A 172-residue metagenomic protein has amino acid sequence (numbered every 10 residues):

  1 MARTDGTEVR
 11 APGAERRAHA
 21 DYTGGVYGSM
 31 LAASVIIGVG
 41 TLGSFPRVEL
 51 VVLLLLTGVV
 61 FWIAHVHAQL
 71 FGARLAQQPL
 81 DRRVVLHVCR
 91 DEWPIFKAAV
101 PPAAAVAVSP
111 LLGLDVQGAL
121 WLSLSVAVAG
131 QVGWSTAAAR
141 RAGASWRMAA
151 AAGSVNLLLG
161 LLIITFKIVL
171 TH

Functional and structural regions predicted by a protein language model:
M1-L31: Cytosolic-side membrane-entry/anchor segment at the start of a transmembrane helix
H19-G43, L157-L158: The first (N-terminal) embedded transmembrane alpha-helix
Y27-S34, P94-V106: Core segments of transmembrane alpha-helices that mediate helix-helix packing or line hydrophobic substrate/ligand
V52-W62, Q117-A129: Structural signature of hydrophobic alpha-helical transmembrane segments
W62-A76: Membrane-water interface of transmembrane alpha-helices
P79-I95: Juxtamembrane helix-capping/reentrant segments at transmembrane boundaries
T136-L158: Interfacial loop-to-transmembrane junctions
L161-H172: Juxtamembrane boundary at the C-terminal end of a transmembrane helix
